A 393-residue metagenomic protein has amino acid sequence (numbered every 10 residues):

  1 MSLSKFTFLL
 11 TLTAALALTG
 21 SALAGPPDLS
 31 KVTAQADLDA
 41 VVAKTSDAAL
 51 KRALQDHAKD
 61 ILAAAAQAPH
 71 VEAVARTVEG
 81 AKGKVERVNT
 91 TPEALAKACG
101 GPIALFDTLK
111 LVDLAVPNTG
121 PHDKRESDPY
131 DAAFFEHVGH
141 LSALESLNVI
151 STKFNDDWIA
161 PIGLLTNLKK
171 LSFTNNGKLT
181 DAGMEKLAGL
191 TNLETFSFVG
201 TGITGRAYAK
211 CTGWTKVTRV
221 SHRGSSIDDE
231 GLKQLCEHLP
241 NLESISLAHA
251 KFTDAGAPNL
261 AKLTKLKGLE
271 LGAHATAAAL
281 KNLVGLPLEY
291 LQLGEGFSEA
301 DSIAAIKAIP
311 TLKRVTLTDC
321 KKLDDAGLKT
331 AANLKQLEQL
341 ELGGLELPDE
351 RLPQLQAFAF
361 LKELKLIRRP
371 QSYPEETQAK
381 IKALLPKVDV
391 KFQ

Functional and structural regions predicted by a protein language model:
M1-F6: Positively charged n-region of N-terminal signal peptides that target proteins for export
T7-T19: Bacterial N-terminal signal peptides
A22-A24: Boundary at the C-terminal end of the N-terminal hydrophobic targeting segment
I61-A65, A75-P161, K169-T174, D181 (+3 more regions): LRR N-terminal entry segment and analogous cap-like coil->beta motifs
P92-A96, N118-A133, T152-D157, G177-A182 (+8 more regions): Short, solvent-exposed loop/turn at the beta-strand->alpha-helix junction within individual leucine-rich repeat
V112-L114, L147-V149, L171-F173, F196-F198 (+7 more regions): Conserved hydrophobic beta-strand positions in leucine-rich repeat
F135-L141, I159-L165, A182-L190, R206-W214 (+7 more regions): A structural signal for leucine-rich repeat
G344, A359-Y373, L385-F392: Leucine-rich repeat domain C-terminal region
